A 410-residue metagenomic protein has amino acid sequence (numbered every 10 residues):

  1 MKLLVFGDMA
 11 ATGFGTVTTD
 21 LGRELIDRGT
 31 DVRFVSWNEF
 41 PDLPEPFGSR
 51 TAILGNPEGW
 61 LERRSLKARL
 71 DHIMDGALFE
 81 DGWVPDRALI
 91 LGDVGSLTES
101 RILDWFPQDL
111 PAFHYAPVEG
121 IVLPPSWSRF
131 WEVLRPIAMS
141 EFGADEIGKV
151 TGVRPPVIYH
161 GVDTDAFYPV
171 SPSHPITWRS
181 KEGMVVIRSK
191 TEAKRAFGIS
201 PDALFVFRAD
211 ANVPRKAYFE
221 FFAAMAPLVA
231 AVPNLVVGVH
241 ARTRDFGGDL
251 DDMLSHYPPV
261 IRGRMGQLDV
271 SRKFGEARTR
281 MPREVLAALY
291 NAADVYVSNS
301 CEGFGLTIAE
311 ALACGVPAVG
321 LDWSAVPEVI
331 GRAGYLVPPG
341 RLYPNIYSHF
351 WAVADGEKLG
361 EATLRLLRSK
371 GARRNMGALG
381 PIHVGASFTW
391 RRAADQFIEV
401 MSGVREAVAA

Functional and structural regions predicted by a protein language model:
F142, G161: Carbohydrate-associated surface elements
Y168-G198: A short helix/loop element that forms part of the nucleotide-sugar donor recognition site in Leloir-type
R179, S200-K216, F222-M225, G238-V239: Conserved donor-binding/catalytic core segment of Leloir-type glycosyltransferases
G248-E284, A288: Nucleotide-activated donor-binding/catalytic signature segment of Leloir-type glycosyltransferases, i.e., the conserved
A287-G303, V316: Acidic donor-binding loop of glycosyltransferase active sites
P327-R365: Change "using UDP/GDP/dTDP sugars" to "using nucleotide sugars
R365, A372-S387, G403: A short, well-ordered alpha-helix in the C-terminal region of glycosyltransferases
W390-A410: C-terminal alpha-helical cap of glycosyltransferases
